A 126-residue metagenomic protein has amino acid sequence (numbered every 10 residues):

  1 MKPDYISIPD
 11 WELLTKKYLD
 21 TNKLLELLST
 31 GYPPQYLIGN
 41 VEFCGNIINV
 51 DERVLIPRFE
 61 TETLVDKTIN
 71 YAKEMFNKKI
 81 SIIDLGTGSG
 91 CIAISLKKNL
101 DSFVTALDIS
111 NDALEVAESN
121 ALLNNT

Functional and structural regions predicted by a protein language model:
M1-T126: Auxiliary N-terminal substrate/complex-recognition segments of SAM-dependent methyltransferases
